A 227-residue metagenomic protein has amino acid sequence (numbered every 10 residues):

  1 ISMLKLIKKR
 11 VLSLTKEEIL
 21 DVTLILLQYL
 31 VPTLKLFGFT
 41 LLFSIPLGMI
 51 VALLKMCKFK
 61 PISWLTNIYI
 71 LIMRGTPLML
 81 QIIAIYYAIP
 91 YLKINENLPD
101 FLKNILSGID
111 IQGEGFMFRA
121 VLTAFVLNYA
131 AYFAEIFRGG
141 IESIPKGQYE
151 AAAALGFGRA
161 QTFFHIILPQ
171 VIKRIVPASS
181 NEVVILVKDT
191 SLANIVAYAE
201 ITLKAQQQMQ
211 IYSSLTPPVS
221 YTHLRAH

Functional and structural regions predicted by a protein language model:
S2-R225: Transmembrane alpha-helices and adjacent helix-loop boundaries
